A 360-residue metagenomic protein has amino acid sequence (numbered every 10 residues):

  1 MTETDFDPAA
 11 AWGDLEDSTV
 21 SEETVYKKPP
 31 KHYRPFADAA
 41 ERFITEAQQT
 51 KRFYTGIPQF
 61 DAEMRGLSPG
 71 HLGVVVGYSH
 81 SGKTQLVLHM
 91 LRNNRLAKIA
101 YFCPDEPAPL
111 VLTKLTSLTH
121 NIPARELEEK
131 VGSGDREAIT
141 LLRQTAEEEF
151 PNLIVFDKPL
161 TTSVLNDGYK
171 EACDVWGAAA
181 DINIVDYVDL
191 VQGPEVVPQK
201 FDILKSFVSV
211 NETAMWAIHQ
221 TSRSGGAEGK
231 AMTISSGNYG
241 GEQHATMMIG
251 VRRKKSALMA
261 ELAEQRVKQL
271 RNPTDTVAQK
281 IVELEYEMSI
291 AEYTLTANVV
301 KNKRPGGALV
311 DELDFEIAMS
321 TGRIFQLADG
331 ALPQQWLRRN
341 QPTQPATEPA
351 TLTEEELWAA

Functional and structural regions predicted by a protein language model:
T2-A37, A146-I154, T162-N166, K170-N183 (+3 more regions): C-terminal regions of RecA-like/P-loop NTPase motor modules
S21-I122, E355-A359: The Walker A/P-loop phosphate-binding site
A62, L96-A179, Q192, E312: Cytosolic-facing regulatory segments adjacent to core modules
G73-V75, A100-F102, F156, W216 (+1 more regions): Hydrophobic/aromatic beta-strand patches that form the interior of the parallel beta-sheet core in alpha/beta enzyme
Y101, I184-V185, T213-Q220: Structural recognition of the conserved hydrophobic beta-strand(s) that form the central parallel beta-sheet of P-loop
V188: Conserved Walker B
V191-P198: Conserved ATPase-coupling elements of RecA-like P-loop NTPase cores
K200-V210: Catalytic-core regions built around general acid/base machinery
